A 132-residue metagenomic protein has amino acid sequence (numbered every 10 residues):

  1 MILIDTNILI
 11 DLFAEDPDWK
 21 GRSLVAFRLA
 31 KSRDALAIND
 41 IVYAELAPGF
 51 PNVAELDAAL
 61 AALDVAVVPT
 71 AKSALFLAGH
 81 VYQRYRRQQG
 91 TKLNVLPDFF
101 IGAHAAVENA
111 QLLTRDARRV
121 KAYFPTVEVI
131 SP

Functional and structural regions predicted by a protein language model:
M1, R28, G102-P132: Acidic, PIN/NYN-like endoribonuclease modules and their adjacent C-terminal/linker elements
M1-I38, A47-A59, I130: Short, well-structured N-terminal submotif of metal-dependent ribonuclease cores
I2, A35-A37, D64-P69, Q111: Short loop->beta-strand "edge-of-pocket" segments that line small-molecule binding or catalytic clefts across diverse
I4-D5, I38-N39, N94-V95, D116-A117: Histidine- and aromatic-rich ligand-binding microenvironments
I8, V42, A74, F100-I101 (+1 more regions): Alpha-helix capping/helix-boundary segments
S32-R33, A62-A66, E108, T126: Structured helix-beta-strand junction loops
P51-S73: Active-site-proximal, substrate-binding regions of enzyme catalytic domains and RNA-binding/basic surfaces
A66-Q111, R115: Active-site neighborhoods of divalent-metal-dependent phosphate/nucleic-acid chemistry enzymes
